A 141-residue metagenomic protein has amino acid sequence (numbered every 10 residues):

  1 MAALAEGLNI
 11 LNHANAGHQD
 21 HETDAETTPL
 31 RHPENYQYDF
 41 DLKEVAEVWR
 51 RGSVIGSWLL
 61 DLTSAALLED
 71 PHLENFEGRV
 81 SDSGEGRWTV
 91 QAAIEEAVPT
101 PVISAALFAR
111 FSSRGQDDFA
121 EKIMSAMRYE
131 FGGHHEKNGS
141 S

Functional and structural regions predicted by a protein language model:
M1-S141: NAD(P)-dependent Rossmann-like dehydrogenase/reductase catalytic/cofactor-binding core
